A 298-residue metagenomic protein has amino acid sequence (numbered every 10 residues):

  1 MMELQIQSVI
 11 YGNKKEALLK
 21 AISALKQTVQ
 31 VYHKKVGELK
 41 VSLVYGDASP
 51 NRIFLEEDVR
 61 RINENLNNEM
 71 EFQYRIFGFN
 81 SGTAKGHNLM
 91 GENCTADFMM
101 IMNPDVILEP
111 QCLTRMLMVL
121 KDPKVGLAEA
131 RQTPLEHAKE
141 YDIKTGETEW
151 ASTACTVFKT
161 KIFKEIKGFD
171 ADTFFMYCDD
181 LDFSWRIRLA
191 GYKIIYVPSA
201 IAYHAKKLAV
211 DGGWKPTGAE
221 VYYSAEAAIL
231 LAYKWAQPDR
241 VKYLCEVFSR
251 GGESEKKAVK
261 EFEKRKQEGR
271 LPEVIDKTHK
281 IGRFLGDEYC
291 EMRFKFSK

Functional and structural regions predicted by a protein language model:
V9, N13, Y222-Y223, P238-K298: Non-catalytic, C-terminal membrane-associated alpha-helical segments of glycosyltransferases
N13-K35: Short, well-formed alpha-helical segments that are part of the catalytic scaffolds of diverse glycosyltransferases
V44-D58, V106: A conserved acidic beta->alpha catalytic loop
I76-C94: Glycine-rich, basic loop-to-helix element that forms the pyrophosphate-binding segment of sugar-nucleotide handling
M99: Short aromatic/hydrophobic "clamp" motif used to bind/position activated sugar donors
V106-D142: Conserved donor NDP-sugar-binding/catalytic core segment of glycosyltransferases
K139-F158, M176, L181-D182, G212: A recurrent flexible, glycine/aromatic-enriched loop bordering the glycosyltransferase active site that acts as
T156-F158, I162-K167, T173-I201, L208: A short, conserved alpha-helix in the catalytic core of glycosyltransferases
